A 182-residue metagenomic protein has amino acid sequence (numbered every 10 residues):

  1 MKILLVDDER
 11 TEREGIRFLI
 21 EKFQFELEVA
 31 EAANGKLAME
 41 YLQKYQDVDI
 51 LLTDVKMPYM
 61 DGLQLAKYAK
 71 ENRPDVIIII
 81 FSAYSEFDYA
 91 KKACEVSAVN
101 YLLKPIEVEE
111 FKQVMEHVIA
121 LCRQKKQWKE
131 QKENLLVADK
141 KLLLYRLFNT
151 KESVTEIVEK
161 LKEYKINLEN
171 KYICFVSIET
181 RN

Functional and structural regions predicted by a protein language model:
M1, L27, V76: Switch/coupling loops of ABC transporter nucleotide-binding domains
M1-T11, I16: Conserved acidic segment of CheY-like receiver
V6-D7, A32, L51: Conserved sequence signature across two-component system core domains
R17, E21: Short helical segment in ABC ATPase nucleotide-binding domains corresponding to the A-loop/adjacent helical element
K22, M39-L135: CheY-like receiver
V29-K36: Conserved Asp/Asn-Gly motif in the active-site loop of CheY-like receiver
I106-N182: Interdomain helical linkers/hinges and coiled-coil/dimerization scaffolds that transmit conformational signals
